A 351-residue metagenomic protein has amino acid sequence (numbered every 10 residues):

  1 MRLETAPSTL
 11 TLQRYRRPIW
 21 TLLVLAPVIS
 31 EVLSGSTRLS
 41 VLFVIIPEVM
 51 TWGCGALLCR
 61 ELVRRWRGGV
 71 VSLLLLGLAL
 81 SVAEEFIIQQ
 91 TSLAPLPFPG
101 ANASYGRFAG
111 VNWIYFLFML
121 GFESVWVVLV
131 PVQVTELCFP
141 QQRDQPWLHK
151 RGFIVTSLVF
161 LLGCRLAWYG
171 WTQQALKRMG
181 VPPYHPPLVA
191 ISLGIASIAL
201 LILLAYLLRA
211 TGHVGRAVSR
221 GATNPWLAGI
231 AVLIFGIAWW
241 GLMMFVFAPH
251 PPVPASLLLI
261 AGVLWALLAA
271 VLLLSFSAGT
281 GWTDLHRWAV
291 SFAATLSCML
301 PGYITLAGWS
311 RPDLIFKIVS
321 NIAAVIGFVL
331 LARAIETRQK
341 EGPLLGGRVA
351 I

Functional and structural regions predicted by a protein language model:
M1-L12: Short, Lys/Arg-rich, polar N-terminal cytosolic tail immediately upstream of the first transmembrane signal-anchor
Y15-S30, V155-G163, A228-I237, F292-M299: Alpha-helical transmembrane segments
V32-L42, L306-D313: Short, hydrophobic transmembrane alpha-helix segments
E48-E61: Central hydrophobic cores of alpha-helical transmembrane segments in multi-pass inner-membrane proteins across all
L57, V132-F139, L201-T211, W265-W282: Alpha-helical transmembrane segments in multipass membrane proteins, preferentially the mid-helix core
G68-L74, L78-A79, A83, I87-V159 (+1 more regions): Membrane-interface helix-loop-helix junctions at boundaries between adjacent transmembrane segments
L148-L158, P182-L193, H213-I234: Membrane-water interface at loop-to-transmembrane-helix junctions
H213-I351: Extended, charged low-complexity segments that frequently continue into or abut oligomerization scaffolds
